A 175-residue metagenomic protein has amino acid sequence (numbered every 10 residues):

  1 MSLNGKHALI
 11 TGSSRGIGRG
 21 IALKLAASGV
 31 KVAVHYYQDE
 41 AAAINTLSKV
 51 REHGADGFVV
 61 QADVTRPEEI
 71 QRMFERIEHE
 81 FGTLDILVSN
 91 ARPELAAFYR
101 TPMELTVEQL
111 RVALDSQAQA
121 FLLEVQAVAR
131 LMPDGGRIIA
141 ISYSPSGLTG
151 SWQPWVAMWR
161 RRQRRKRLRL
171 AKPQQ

Functional and structural regions predicted by a protein language model:
T11, L84-R92, Q117, A140: Rossmann-fold scaffold of SDR-type NAD(P)-dependent oxidoreductases
S14-G16: Conserved glycine-rich cofactor-binding loop
V30-N45: Conserved glycine-rich Rossmann-like NAD(P)H-binding loop of the short-chain dehydrogenase/reductase
E40, Q61-M73, V107: The beta1-alpha1 cofactor-binding region of Rossmann-like NAD(H)/NADP(H)-dependent oxidoreductases
H53-D56, R76-S89, T106, G136: A glycine-rich helix->loop->beta "capping" turn within Rossmann-like NAD(P)(H)-dependent oxidoreductase domains
P93-L95, T101, I139-Q175: Catalytic loop of short-chain dehydrogenase/reductase
M103-L122, I139, R165: Catalytic Tyr-X3-Lys loop
D115-G136, S146, P173-Q174: Amphipathic alpha-helical dimer-interface segment in Rossmann-like NAD(P)H-dependent oxidoreductases
